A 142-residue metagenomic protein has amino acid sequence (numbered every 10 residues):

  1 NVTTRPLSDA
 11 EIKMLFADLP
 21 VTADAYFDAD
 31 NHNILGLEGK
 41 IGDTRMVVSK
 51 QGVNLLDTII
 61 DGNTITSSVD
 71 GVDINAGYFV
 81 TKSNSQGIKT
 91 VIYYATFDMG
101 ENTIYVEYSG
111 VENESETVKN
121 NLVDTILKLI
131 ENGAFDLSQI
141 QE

Functional and structural regions predicted by a protein language model:
N1-I88: Short, solvent-exposed recognition patches
D30-N31, K82-S83, F97-D98, S109-E112: Generic alpha-helical secondary structure signal
T90-Y94: A short beta-strand signature within small-molecule sensing/ligand-binding domains used in signal transduction
M99-I104: Short hydrophobic/glycine-rich mini-motifs in sensory/regulatory modules that couple input to downstream signaling
Y105-E142: Surface-exposed amphipathic alpha-helical segments
